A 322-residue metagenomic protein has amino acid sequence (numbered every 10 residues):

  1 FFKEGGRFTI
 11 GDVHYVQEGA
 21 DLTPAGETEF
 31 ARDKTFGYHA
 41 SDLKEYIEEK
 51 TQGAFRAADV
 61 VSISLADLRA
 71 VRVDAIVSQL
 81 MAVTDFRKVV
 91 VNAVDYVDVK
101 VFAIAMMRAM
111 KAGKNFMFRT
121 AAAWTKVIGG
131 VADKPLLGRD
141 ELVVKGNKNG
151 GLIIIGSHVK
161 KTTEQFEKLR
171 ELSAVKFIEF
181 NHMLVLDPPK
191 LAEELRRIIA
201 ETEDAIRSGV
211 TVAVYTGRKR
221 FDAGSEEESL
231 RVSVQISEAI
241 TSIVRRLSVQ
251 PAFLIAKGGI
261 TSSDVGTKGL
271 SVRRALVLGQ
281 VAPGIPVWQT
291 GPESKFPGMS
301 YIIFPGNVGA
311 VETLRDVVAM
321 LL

Functional and structural regions predicted by a protein language model:
F1, F55-S64, V89-A93, F116-A121 (+6 more regions): General beta-strand structural signal in soluble alpha/beta enzymes
F1-S41, P251, A256-G259, S263-V311 (+1 more regions): Active-site histidine-anchored catalytic micro-motif
F1-V99, L322: Cap/lid and interdomain-hinge subdomains that line or gate substrate/regulatory clefts in soluble alpha/beta enzymes
G6-Y15, V101-A105, G129-D133, E164-F166 (+3 more regions): Short acidic, glycine/serine/threonine-rich loops at helix termini
T120-K148, L278-I302: Short, flexible loop segments at boundaries between secondary-structure elements
E141-S242: A glycine- and small/hydrophobic-rich beta-loop-beta segment that serves as a flexible "lid/hinge" or phosphate-binding
L230-I260, V265-G266: Extended C-terminal subregions enriched in glycine
